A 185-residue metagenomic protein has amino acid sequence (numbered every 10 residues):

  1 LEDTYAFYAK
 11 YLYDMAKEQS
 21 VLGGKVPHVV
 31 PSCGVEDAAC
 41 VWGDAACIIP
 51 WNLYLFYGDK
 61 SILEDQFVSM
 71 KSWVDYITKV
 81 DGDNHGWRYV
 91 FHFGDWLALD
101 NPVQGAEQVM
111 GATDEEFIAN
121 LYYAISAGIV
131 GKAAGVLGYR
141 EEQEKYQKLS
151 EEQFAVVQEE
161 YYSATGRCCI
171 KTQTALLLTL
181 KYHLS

Functional and structural regions predicted by a protein language model:
L1-H28, D44, F56-Y122, A134-H183: Active-site acid/base region of carbohydrate-active enzymes
Y11, I49-P50: Hydrophobic alpha-helical segments typical of transmembrane helices and their membrane-interface/capping positions
S32-C40: Aromatic/His-enriched, Gly/Pro-containing loop or helix-boundary segments that lie immediately adjacent to catalytic
A39, A46-I48, V109: Residue-level detector of functional hotspots within protein domains
P50, A124-A127, G131-A134: Non-transmembrane amphipathic alpha-helical segments
P50-W51, Y57: Alpha-helical hydrophobic/aromatic positions enriched in membrane-embedded helices and signal peptides
